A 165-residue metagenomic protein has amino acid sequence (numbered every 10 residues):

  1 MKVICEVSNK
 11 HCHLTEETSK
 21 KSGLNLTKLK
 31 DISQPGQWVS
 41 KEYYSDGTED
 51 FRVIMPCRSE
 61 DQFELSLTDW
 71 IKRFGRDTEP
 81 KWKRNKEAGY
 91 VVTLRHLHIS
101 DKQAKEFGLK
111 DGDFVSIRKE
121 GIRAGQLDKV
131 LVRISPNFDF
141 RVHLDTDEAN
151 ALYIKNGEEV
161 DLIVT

Functional and structural regions predicted by a protein language model:
M1: Catalytic domains of riboflavin
C5-R118, D128-E159: Short beta-strand-centered segments at strand-helix junctions
E120-A124, T165: Short, charged beta-turn/beta-strand-edge "cap" motif at the junction between a beta-strand and an adjacent loop
